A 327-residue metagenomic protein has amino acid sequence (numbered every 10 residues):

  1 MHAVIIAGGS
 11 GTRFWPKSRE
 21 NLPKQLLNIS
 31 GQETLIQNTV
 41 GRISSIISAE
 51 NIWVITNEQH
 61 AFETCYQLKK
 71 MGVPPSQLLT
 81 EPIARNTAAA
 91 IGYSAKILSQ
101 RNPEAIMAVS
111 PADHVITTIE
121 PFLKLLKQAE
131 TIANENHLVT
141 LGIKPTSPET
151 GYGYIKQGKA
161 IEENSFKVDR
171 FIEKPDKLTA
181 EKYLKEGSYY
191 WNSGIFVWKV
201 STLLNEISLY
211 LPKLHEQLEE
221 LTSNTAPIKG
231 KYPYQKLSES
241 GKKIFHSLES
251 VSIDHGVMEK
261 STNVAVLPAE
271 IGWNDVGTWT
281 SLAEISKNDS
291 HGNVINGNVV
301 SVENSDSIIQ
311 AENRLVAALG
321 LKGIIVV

Functional and structural regions predicted by a protein language model:
M1, A49-E50, P74-P75, N102-A105 (+7 more regions): Short coil/turn connectors at secondary-structure junctions
H2-I5, R13-P16, E20, G31-P111 (+1 more regions): Conserved N-terminal catalytic core of the sugar/cofactor nucleotidyltransferase
A7, T56, I143, A311: Short beta-strand/turn micro-motifs composed of small residues that flank or help shape donor/cofactor-binding pockets
L26, I36, S94, D113 (+3 more regions): Residue-level signal for inorganic ion chemistry
V54, T80, A108-V109, L141-G142 (+2 more regions): General beta-strand structural signal in soluble alpha/beta enzymes
M107, I195-F196, N274: A residue-level structural signature of the nucleotidyltransferase/glycosyltransferase Rossmann-like core
T118-I244, A265: Conserved core of the sugar-phosphate nucleotidyltransferase
S201-V327: Left-handed beta-helix
